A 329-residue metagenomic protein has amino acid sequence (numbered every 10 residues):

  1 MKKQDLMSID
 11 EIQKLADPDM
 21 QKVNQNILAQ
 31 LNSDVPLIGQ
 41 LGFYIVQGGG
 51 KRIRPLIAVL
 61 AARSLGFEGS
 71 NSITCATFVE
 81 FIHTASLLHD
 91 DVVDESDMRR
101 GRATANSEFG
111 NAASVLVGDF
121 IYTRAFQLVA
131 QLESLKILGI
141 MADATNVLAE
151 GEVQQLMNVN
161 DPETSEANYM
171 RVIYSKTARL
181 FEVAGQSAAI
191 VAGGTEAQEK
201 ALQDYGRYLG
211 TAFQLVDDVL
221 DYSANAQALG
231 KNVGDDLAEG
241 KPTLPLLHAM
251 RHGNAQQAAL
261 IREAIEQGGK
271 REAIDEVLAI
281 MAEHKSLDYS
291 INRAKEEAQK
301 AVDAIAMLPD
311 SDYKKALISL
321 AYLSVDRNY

Functional and structural regions predicted by a protein language model:
M1-Y329: All-alpha prenyltransferase/terpene-synthase fold signal
